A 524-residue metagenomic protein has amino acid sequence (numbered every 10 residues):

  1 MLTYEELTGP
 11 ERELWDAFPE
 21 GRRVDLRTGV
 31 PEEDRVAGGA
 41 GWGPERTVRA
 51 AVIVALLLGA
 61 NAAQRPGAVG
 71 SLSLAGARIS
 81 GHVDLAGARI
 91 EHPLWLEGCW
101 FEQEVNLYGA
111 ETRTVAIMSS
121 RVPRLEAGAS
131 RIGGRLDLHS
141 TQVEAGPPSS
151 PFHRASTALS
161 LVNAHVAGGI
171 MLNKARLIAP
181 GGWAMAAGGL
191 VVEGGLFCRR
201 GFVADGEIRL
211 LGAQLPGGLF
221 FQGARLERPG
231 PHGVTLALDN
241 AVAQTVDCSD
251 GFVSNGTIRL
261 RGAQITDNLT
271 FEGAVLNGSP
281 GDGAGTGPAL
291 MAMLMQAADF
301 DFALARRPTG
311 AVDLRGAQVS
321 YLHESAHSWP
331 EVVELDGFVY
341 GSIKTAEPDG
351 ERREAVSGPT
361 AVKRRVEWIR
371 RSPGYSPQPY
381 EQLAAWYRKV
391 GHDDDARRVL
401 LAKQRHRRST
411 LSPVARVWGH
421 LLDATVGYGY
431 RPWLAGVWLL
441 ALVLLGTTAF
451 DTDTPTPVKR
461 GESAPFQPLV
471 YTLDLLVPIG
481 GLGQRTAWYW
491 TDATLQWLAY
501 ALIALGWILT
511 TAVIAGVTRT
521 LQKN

Functional and structural regions predicted by a protein language model:
M1-G419: N-terminal leader/targeting and pre-domain segments
R371-S372, Y428, G436: Short, contiguous acidic/charged loop-to-helix segments that flank catalytic cores in large enzymes
Q382, A499-I503, W507-T510, I514-N524: Cytoplasmic (intracellular) domains, linkers, and terminal tails of multi-pass ion channels
S409-R431, L440: Alpha-helical membrane-targeting segments
L421-P432, F450, P455-I503, A512: Pore-loop/selectivity-filter region of tetrameric P-loop cation channels
W433-F450, A504-L509: Selective detector of the "anchor" transmembrane alpha-helix that sits immediately C-terminal
A435, G446, F450, T454 (+1 more regions): Membrane-water interface at transmembrane helix exits
